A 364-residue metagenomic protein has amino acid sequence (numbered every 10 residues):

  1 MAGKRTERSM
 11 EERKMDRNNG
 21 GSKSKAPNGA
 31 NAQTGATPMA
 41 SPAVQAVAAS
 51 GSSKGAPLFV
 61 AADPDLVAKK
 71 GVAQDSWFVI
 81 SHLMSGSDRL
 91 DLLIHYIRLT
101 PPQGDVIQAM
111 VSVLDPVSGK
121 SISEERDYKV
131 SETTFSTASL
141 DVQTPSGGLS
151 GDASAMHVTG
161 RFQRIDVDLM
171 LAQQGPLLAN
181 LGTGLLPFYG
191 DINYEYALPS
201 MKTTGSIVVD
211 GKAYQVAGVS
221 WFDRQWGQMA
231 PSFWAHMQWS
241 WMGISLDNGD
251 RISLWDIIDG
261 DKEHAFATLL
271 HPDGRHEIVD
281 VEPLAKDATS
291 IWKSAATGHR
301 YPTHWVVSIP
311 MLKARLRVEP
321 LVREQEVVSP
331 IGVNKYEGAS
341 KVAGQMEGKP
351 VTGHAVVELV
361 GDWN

Functional and structural regions predicted by a protein language model:
G3-R5, E11-N18, K25, G29 (+1 more regions): Structured soluble/peripheral alpha/beta segments that form catalytic or ligand/cofactor-binding pockets
